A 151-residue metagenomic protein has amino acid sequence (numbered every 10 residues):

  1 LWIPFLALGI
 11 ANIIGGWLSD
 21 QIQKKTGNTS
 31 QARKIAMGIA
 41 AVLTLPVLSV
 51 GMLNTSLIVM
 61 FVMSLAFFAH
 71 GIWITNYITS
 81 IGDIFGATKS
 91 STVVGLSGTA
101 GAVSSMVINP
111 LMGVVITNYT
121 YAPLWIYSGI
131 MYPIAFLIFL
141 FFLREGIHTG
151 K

Functional and structural regions predicted by a protein language model:
L1-Q23: Transmembrane alpha-helices of Major Facilitator/SLC transporters
W2, L6, I10, S64 (+1 more regions): Transmembrane alpha-helical cores of Major Facilitator Superfamily
L18-S19, Q23, M112-T120: Interfacial helix-cap and linker-helix signal at transmembrane-aqueous boundaries of multi-pass secondary transporters
S30-N76: C-terminal transmembrane helical hairpin of 12-TM major facilitator-type secondary transporters
L45-L53, Y127-K151: Multi-pass alpha-helical transporter architecture, strongest for 12-TM Major Facilitator/SLC carriers used
A69, I84-G86: Short helix-loop-helix connector
I78-I84: Intracellular helix-loop hinge segments at the cytoplasmic ends of transmembrane helices in 12-TM rocker-switch-type
A87-L96: Loop-to-transmembrane helix entry/capping segments in MFS-fold secondary transporters and related SLC/MFSD carriers
